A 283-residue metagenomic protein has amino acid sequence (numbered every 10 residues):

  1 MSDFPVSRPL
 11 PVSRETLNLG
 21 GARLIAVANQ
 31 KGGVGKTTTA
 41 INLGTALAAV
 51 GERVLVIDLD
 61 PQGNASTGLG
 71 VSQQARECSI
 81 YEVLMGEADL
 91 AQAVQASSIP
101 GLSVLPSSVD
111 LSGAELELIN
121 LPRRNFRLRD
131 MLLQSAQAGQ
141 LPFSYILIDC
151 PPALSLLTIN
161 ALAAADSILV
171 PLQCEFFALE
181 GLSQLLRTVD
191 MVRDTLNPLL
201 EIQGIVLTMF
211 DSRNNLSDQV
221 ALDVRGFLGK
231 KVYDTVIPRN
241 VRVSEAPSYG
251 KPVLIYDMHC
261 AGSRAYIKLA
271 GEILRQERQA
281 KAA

Functional and structural regions predicted by a protein language model:
M1-A283: P-loop NTP-binding core
